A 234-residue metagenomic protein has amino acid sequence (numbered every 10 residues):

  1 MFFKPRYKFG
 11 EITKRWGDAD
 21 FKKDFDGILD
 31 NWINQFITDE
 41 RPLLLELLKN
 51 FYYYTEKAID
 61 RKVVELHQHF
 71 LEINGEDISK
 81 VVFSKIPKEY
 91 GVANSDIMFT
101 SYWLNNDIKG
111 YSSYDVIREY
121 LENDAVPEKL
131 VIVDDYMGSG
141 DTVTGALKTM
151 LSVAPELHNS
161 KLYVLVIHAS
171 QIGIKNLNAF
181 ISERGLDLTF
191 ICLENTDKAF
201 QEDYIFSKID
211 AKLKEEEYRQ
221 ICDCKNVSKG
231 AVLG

Functional and structural regions predicted by a protein language model:
F2-V82, I86-I97, K148-G234: PRPP-dependent phosphoribosyltransferase catalytic core
E89-E128, G138-G145: Short, glycine/charge-rich flexible loops or terminal/linker lids adjacent to PRPP-binding catalytic cores
I132-V133: Generic enzyme active-site microenvironment
